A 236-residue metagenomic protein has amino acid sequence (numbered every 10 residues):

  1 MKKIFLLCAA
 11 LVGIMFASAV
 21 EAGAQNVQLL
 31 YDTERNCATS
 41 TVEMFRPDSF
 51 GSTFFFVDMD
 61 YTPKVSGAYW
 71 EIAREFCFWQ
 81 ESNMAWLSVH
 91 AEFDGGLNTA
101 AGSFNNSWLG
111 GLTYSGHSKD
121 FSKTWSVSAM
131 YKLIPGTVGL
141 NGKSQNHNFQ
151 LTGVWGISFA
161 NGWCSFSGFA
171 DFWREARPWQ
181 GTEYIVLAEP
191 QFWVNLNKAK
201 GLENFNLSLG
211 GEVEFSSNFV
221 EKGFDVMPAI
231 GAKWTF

Functional and structural regions predicted by a protein language model:
M1-A24: Cleavable N-terminal export/targeting peptides
V20-P63: Short glycine/proline- and aromatic-enriched beta-strand/turn motifs that initiate or cap beta-hairpins
E21-G23, F50-S52, C77-V89, H117-S126 (+2 more regions): Short loop/turn motifs that connect adjacent beta-strands in outer-membrane beta-barrel proteins
L29-R35, M59-P63, A91-T99, A129-T137 (+3 more regions): Transmembrane beta-strands of outer-membrane beta-barrel pores
E34-N36, P63-S66, A100-N106, L140-H147 (+2 more regions): Replace "Gram-negative outer membrane beta-barrel proteins" with "bacterial and organellar outer membrane beta-barrel
V42, W70-I72, G110-L112, L151-W155 (+2 more regions): Membrane-embedded beta-strands of outer-membrane beta-barrel proteins, especially the hydrophobic/small aromatic
K132-S208, E214-N218, W234-F236: Outer-membrane beta-barrel transmembrane domain signature
F224-F236: Outer-membrane beta-barrel "beta-signal"
